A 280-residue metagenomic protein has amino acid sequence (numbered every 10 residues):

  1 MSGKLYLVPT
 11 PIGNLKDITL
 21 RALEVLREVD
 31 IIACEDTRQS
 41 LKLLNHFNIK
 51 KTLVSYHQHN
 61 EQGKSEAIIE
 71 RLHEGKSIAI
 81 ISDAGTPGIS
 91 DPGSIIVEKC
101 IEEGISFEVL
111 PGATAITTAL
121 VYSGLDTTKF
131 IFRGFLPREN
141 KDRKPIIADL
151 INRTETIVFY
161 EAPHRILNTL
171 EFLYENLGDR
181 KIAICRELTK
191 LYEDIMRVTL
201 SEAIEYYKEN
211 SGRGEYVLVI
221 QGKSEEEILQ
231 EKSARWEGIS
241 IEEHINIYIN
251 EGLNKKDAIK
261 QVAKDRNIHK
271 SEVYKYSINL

Functional and structural regions predicted by a protein language model:
M1-Y56: Glycine-rich, flexible N-terminal cofactor/catalytic loop recognition
S2, T156, P163-L280: A contiguous loop/helix-start segment that scaffolds small-molecule binding in enzyme catalytic cores
G3-L5, E74-A79, E155-T156: Loop/turn-to-beta-strand initiation segments
I12-G13, D83-P87, P163-R165, K223-E225: Short glycine-rich anion-binding loops that position phosphate/pyrophosphate groups of nucleotides and phosphorylated
L26-I32, G104-F107, E155-I157: Short active-site oxyanion
Y56-Q62, L136-E139: Conserved helicase motor
P92-S94, K255: Glycine-centered tight-turn and secondary-structure capping sites
I95-R153: Class I SAM-dependent methyltransferase SAM-binding "motif I" and its flanking Rossmann-like core
